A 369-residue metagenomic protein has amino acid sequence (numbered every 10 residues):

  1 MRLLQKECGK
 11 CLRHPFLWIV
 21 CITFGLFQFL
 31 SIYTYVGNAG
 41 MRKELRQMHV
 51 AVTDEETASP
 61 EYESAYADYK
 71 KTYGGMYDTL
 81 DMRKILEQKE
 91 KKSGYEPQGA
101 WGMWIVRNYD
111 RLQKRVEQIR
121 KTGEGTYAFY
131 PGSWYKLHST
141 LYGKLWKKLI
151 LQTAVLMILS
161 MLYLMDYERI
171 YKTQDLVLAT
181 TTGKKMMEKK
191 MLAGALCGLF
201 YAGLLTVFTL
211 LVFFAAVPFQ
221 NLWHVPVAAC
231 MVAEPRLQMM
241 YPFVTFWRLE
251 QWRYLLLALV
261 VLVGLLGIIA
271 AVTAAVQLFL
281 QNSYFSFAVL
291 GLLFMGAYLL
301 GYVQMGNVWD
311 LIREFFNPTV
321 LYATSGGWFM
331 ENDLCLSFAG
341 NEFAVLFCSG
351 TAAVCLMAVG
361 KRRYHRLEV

Functional and structural regions predicted by a protein language model:
M1-V20, F24, K189-M191: Aromatic- and glycine-rich beta-strand/loop motifs that create alpha-glucan
L4, L17-I22, L255-V260, F287-A288 (+1 more regions): Hydrophobic alpha-helical transmembrane segments
E7-K10, V272-F279, C348-V369: Junction motif at the cytosolic side of a transmembrane helix
C11-P15, A195, L199, S283: Loop-to-transmembrane-helix entry motif
T23, F27-A58, K92-S93, W101-V106 (+4 more regions): Secretory targeting signals
T34, L280-F315: Transmembrane helix segments
R42-I85: Low-complexity, proline/glycine-enriched hydrophobic segments characteristic of transmembrane helices
V177-K184: Short helix-to-coil transition segments within interhelical loops that connect adjacent transmembrane helices
